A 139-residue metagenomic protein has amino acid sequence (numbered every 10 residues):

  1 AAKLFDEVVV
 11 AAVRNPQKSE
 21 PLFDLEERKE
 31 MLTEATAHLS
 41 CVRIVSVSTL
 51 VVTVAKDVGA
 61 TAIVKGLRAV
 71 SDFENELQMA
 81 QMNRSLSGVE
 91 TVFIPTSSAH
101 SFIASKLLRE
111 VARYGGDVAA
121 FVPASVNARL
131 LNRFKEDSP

Functional and structural regions predicted by a protein language model:
A1-P139: Nucleotidyltransferase catalytic core that binds NTPs
